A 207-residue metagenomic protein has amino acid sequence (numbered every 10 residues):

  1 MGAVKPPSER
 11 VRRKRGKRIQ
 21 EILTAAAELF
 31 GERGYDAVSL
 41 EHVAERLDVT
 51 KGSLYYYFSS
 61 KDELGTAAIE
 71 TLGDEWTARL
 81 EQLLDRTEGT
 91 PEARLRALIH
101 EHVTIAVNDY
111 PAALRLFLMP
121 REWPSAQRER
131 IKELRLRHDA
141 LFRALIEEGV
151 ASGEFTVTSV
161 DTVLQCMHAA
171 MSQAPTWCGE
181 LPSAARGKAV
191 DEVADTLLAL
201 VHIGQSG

Functional and structural regions predicted by a protein language model:
M1-P6, E101-N108, D139-A151, H168-A170 (+1 more regions): C-terminal peripheral helix-coil segments that are non-catalytic and often amphipathic
R18, K61, L72, W76 (+6 more regions): Hydrophobic/aromatic residues within well-ordered alpha-helical segments
R18-E21, L29-E63, A67: Helix-turn-helix
Y55-F58, F117-W123: Short helix-capping/turn signature of helix-turn-helix
A67, E81-P111, V163-M167, V190: Hydrophobic alpha-helical connector segments
D74-E81, I105-N108, R115, S125-A151 (+2 more regions): Amphipathic alpha-helical packing segments from all-alpha helical-bundle domains
A113-L118, T158, G179-E180: Short, hydrophobic secondary-structure boundary micro-motifs
